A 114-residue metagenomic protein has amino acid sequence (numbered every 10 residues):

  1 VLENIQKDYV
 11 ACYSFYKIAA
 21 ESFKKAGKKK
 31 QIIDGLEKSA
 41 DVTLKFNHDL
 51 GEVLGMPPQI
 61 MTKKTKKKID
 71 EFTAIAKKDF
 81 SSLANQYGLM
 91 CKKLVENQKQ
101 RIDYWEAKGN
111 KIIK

Functional and structural regions predicted by a protein language model:
L2-G55: Short N-proximal segments of mature Sec-exported proteins
G35-K114: Compact alpha-helical subdomains of small soluble proteins
